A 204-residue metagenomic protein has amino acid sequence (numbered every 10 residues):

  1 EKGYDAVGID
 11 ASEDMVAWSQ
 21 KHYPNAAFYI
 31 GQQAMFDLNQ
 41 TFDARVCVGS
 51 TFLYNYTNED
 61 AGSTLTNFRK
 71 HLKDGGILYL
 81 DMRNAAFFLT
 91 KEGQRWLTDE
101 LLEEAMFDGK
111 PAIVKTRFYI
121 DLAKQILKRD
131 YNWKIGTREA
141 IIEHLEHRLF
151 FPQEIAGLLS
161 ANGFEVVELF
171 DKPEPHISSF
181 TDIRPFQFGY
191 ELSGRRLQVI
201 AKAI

Functional and structural regions predicted by a protein language model:
E1-F36: Class I SAM-dependent methyltransferase SAM/SAH-binding core
A6, L78-Y79: A short hydrophobic/small-residue beta-strand
F36-R45: A short acidic, Gly/Pro-enriched loop at the edge of an enzyme's catalytic core that lines a small-molecule cofactor
V48-S50: Residues lining the SAM
L53-N55: A short His-aromatic
G62-I77: A short glycine-rich, Lys/Arg-flanked "PGG" loop and its adjoining helix->strand segment in the class I
M82-G157: SAM-dependent methyltransferase
E146-I204: C-terminal lobe and adjacent flexible extensions of AdoMet/dcAdoMet transferase-like proteins
